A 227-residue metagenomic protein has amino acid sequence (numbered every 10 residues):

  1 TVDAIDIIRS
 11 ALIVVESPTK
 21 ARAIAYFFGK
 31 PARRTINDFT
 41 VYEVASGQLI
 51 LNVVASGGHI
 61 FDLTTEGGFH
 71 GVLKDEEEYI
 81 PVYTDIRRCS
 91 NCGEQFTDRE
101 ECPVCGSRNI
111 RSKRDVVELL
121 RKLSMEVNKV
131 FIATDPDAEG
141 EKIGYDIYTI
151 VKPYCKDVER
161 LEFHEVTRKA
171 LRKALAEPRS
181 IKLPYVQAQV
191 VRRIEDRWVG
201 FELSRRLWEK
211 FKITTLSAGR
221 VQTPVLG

Functional and structural regions predicted by a protein language model:
T1-R193, R197, E202, P224: Intrinsically disordered, low-complexity regulatory segments
S204-G227: Charge-patterned, long linear interaction tracts outside catalytic cores
